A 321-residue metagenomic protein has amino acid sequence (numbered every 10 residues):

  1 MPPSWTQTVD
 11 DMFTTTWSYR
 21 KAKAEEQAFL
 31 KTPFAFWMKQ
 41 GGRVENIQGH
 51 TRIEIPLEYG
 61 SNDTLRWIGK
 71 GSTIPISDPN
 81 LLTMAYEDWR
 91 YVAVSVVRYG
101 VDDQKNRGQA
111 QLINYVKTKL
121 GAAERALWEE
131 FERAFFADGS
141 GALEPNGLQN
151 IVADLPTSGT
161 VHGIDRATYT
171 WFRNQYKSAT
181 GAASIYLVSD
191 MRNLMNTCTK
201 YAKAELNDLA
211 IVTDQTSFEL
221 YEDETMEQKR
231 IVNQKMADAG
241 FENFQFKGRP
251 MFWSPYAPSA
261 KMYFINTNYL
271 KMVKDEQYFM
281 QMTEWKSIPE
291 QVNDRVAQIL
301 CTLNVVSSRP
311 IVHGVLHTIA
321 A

Functional and structural regions predicted by a protein language model:
M1-A321: Flexible, glycine/threonine- and acidic-rich loop/arm segments that mediate assembly and lattice contacts in viral
